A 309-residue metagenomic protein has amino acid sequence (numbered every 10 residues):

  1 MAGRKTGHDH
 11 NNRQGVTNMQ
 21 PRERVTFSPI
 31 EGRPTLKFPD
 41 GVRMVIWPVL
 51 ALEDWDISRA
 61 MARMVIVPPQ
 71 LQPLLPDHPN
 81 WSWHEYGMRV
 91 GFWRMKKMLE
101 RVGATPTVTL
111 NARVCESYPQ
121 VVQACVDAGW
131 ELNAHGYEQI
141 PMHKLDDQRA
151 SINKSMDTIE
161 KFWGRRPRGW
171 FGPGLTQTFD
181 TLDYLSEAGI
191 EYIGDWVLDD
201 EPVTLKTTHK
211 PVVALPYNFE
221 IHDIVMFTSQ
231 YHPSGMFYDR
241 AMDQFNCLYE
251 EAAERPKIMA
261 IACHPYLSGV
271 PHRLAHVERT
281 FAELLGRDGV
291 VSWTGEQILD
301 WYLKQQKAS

Functional and structural regions predicted by a protein language model:
D9-N11: Short hydrophobic alpha-helical segments enriched in small aliphatic residues
R13-V213, Y238-I261, L267-S309: Catalytic alpha-helical scaffold of carbohydrate-active enzymes acting on polysaccharides/glycoconjugates
P216-C247: A conserved mid-domain beta-alpha-beta active-site/ligand-binding segment of alpha/beta enzyme cores
I224-F227, A262-Y266: Active-site-proximal beta-alpha loop/turn segments in soluble metabolic enzymes
